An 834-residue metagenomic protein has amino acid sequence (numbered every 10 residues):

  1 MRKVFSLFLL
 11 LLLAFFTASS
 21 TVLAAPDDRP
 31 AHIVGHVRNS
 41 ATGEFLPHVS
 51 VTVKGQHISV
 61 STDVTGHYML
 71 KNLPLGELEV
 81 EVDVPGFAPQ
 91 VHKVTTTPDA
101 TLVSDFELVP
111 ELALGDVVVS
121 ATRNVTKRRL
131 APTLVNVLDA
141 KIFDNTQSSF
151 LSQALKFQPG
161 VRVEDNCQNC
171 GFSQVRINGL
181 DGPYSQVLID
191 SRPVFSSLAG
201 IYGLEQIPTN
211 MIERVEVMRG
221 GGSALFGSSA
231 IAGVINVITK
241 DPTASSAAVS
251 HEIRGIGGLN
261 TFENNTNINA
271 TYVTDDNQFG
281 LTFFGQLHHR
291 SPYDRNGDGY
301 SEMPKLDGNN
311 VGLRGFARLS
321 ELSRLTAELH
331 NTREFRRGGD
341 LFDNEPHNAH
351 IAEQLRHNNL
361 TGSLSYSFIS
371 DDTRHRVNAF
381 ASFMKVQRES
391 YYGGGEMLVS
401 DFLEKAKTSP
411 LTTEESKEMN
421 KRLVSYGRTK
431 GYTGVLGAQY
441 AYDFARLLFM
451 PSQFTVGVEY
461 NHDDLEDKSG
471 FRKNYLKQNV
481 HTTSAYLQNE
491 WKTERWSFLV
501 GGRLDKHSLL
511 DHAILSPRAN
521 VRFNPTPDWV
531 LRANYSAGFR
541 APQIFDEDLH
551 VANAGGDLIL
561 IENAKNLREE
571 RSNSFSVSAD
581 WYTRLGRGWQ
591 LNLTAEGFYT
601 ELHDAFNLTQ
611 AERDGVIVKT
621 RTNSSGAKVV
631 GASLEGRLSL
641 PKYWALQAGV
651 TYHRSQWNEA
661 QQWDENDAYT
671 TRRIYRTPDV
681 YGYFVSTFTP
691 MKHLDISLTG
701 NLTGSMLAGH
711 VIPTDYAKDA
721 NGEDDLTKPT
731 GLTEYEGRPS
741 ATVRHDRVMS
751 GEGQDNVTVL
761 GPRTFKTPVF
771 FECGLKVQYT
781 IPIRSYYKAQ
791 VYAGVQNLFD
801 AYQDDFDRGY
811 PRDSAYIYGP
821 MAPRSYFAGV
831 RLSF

Functional and structural regions predicted by a protein language model:
D28, H36-T42, V49-K54, D83-F87 (+2 more regions): Short, acidic, small-residue-rich periplasmic hinge/interaction motif at the N-terminus of Gram-negative outer-membrane
S152-P193, E213: Extracytoplasmic beta-strand/coil segments of soluble accessory domains associated with Gram-negative outer-membrane
Q174, R192-R219, K240: Short acidic/polar hinge/loop motifs at secondary-structure boundaries that mediate gating or recognition
A244-R254, G258, I268-L355: Periplasmic-side early beta-strands and strand-to-turn transitions of outer-membrane beta-barrels
N267, R376-Y392, N524, R532 (+2 more regions): Membrane-embedded beta-barrel scaffold of Gram-negative outer-membrane proteins
F335-R337, L341-N344, D464, S508-L509 (+7 more regions): Surface-exposed extracellular loop regions of Gram-negative outer-membrane beta-barrel proteins, predominantly
K492-S497, N592-T594, F598-E601, T622-A717: Gram-negative outer-membrane beta-barrel transporters
L702-G753, Y779-F834: C-terminal beta-signal and adjacent terminal beta-strands/loops of Gram-negative outer-membrane beta-barrel proteins
